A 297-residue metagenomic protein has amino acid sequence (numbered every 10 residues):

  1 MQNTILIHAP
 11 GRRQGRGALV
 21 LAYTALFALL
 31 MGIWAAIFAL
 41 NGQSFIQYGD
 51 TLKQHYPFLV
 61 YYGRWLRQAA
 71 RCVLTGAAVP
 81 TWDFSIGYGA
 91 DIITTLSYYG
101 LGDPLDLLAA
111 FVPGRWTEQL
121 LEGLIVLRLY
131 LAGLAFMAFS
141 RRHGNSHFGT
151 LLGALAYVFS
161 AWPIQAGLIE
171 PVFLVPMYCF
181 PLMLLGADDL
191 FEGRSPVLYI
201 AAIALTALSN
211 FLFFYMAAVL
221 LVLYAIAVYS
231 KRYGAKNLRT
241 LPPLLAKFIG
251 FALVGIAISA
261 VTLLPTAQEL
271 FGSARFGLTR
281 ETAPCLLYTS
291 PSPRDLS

Functional and structural regions predicted by a protein language model:
M1-F38, P243, K247, A252: Start-transfer (signal-anchor) and selected internal transmembrane alpha helices of multi-pass inner/ER membrane
Q14-A18, P113-T117, L121, N145 (+5 more regions): Juxtamembrane/transmembrane-helix boundary motifs in multi-pass membrane proteins
F27, Y130-H143, H147-K231, K247-A267 (+1 more regions): Membrane-embedded helix bundles of polyisoprenyl
L30-G133, L155-M177, F271-G272, A283-S290 (+1 more regions): Membrane-interface coil-to-helix junctions
F58, Y62-A69, F214-Y215, P242-S290 (+1 more regions): Transmembrane catalytic cores of multi-pass membrane glycosyltransferases and polysaccharide-assembly enzymes
G63-V73, L190-F191, S230-K236: Hydrophobic residues in alpha-helical segments
V126, A138, A235-K236: Transmembrane alpha-helical segments and their membrane-water interfaces
